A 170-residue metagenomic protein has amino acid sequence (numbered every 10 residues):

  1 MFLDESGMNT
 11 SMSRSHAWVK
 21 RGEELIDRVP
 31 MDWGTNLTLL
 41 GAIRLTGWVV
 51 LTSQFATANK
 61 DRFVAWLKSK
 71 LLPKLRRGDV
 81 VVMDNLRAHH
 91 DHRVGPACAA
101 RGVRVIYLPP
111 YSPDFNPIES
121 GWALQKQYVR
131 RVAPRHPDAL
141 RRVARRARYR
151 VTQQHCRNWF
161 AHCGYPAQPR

Functional and structural regions predicted by a protein language model:
M1-R170: Short functional hotspots at interaction and active-site rims
